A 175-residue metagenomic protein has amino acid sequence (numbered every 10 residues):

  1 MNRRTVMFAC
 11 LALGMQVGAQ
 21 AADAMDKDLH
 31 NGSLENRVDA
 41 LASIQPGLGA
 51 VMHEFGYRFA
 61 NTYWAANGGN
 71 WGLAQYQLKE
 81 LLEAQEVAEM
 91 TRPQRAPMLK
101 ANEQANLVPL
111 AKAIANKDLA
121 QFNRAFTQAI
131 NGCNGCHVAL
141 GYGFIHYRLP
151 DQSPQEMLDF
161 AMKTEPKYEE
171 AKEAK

Functional and structural regions predicted by a protein language model:
M1-M7: Bacterial N-terminal signal peptides that target proteins for export
F8-Q16: Bacterial N-terminal signal peptides
A22-G72, E165-K175: Immediate post-signal-peptide N-terminus of mature secreted/exported proteins
W71, Q75, K100-E103, L107-A129: Amphipathic, charged alpha-helical scaffolds that flank and support histidine-based chemistry in signaling
A84-A101: Short, solvent-exposed, charged loop/turn and helix-capping segments that join or cap alpha-helices on peripheral
A129-L140: The canonical Cys-X-X-Cys-His
Y147-M157: Short cysteine/histidine-rich metal-coordination sites, predominantly Zn2+-binding motifs
